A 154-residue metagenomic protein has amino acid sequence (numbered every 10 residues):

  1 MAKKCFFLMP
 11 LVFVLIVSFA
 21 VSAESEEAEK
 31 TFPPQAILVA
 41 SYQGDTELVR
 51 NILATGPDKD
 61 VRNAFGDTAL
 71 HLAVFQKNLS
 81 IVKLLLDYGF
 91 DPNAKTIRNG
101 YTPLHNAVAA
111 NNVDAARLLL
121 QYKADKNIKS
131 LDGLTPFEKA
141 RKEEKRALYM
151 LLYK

Functional and structural regions predicted by a protein language model:
A2-P10, S18-T55, A64, K154: Intrinsically disordered, low-complexity regulatory segments in ankyrin-centric signaling systems
P33, G66, N99-G100, G133: Start-of-repeat signature of ankyrin repeats
V39-D45, L72-N78, N106-N112, K139-K145: Ankyrin repeat A-helix N-terminal signature
D45-L53, N78-L86, N112-L120, K145-Y153: Ankyrin repeat structural motif
N63, T96-I97, S130: Ankyrin repeat boundary/linker residues
D125-K154: Leucine-rich solenoid repeat scaffolds
